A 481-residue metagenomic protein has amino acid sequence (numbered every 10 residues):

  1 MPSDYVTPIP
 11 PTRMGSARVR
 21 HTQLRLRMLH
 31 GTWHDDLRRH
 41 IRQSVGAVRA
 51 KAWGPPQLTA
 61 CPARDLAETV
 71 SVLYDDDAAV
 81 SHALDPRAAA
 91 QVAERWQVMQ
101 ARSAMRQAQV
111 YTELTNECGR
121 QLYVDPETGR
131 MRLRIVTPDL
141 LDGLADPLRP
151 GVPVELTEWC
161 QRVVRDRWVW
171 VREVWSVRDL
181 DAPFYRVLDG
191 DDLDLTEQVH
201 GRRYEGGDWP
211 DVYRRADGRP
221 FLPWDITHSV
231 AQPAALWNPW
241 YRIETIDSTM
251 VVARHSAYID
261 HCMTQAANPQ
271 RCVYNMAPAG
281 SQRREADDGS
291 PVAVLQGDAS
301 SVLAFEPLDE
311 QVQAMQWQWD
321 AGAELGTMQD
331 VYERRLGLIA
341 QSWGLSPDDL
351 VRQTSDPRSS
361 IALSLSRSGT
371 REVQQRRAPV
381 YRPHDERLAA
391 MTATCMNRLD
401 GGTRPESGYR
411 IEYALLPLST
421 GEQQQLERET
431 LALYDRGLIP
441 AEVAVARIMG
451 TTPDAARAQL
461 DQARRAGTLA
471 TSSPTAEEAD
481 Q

Functional and structural regions predicted by a protein language model:
M1-E155, V163, T475-Q481: Extended, helix-rich architectural segments
R102-N116, R120-Q121, I259, M263-T264 (+2 more regions): C-terminal amphipathic alpha-helical
T112-L114, G119-N238: Extended, regular secondary-structure scaffolds
Y204-L365, A414, L418: Extended, charged amphipathic alpha-helical segments
N268-R271, P278, T370-E386, T392 (+1 more regions): Long, compositionally biased
L426-R436: Short, amphipathic alpha-helical "recognition" segments used to contact nucleic acids or chromatin
R436-A446: Short, charged amphipathic recognition helices of the HTH superfamily and cognate SANT/SANTA-like modules
R447-T475: Long, highly charged low-complexity segments enriched in Glu/Asp and Lys/Arg with interspersed Ser/Thr
